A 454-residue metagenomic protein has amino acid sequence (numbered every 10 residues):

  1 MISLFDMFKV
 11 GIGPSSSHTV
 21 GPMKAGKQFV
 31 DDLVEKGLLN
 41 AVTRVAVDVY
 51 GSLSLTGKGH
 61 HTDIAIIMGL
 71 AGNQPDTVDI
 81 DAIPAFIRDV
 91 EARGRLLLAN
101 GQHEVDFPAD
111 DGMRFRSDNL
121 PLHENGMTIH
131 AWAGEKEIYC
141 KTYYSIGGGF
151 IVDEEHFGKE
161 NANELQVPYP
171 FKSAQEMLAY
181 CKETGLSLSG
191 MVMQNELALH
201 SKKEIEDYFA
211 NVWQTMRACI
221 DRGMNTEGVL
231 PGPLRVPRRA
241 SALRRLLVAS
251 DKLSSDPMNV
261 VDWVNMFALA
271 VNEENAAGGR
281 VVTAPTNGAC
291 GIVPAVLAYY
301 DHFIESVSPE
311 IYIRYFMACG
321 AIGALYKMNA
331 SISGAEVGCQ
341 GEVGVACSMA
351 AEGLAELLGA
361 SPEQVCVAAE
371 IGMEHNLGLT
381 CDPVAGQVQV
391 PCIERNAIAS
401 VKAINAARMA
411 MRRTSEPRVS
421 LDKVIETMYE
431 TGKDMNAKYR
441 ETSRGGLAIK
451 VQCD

Functional and structural regions predicted by a protein language model:
M7, G11, V264-N272, Y315-G323 (+3 more regions): Short alpha-helical scaffolding segments that buttress acidic/His motifs in well-ordered protein cores
F8-G26, A277-V296, V337-C347: Conserved phosphate/anionic-ligand binding catalytic regions in large, soluble enzymes, centered on
S17-V34, P294-S306, A351-G359: Alpha-helical support elements that line or immediately flank enzyme active sites and cofactor-binding pockets
R44-G57, D89-L97, S241, Y315-M328 (+2 more regions): Short, mixed-charge aromatic SLiMs
P75-L253, W263: C-terminal regulatory domains involved in ligand/effector binding and gene-expression control
H200-G338, G446-D454: Accessory "access/gating" subregions that flank catalytic or transport cores
V307, A318, A324-A397, M409-R418: Hydrophobic alpha-helical bundle architecture
R418-D454: Extended hydrophobic packing segments that form well-structured cores
